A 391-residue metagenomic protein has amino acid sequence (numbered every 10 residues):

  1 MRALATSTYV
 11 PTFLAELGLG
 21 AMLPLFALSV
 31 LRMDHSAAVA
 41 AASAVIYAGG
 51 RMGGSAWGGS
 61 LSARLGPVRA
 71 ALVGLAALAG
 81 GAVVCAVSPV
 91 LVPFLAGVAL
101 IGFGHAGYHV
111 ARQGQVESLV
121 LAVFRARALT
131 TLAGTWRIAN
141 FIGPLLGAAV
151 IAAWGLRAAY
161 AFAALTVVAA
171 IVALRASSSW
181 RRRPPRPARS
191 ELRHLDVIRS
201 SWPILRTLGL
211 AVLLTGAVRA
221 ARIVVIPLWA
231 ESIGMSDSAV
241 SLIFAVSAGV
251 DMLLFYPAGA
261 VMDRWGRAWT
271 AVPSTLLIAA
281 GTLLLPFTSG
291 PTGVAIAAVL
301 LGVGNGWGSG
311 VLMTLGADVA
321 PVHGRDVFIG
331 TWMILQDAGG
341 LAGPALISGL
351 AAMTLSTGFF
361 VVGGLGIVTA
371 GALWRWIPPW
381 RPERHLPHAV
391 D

Functional and structural regions predicted by a protein language model:
M1-A48, R206-A211, T215-W229, I233: Helix-loop boundary and gating motifs at the non-cytosolic
M1-R2, S179-L210, D391: Juxtamembrane intracellular "pre-TM" segments in multi-pass secondary transporters
L19, L100-R112, L300-L312: Core transmembrane helices of Major Facilitator Superfamily
G54-G66, L254-G266, A351: Helix-to-loop junctions at the C-terminal end of transmembrane segments in multipass secondary transporters
A76-P89, L277-S289: C-terminal ends and interior cores of transmembrane alpha-helices in multi-pass membrane transporters/permeases
A99-W136, L315: Cytoplasmic helix-loop-helix junction between adjacent transmembrane helices in 12-TM secondary transporters
A164-P185, A370-P378: C-terminal membrane-cytosol helix-exit motif in multi-pass small-molecule transporters
